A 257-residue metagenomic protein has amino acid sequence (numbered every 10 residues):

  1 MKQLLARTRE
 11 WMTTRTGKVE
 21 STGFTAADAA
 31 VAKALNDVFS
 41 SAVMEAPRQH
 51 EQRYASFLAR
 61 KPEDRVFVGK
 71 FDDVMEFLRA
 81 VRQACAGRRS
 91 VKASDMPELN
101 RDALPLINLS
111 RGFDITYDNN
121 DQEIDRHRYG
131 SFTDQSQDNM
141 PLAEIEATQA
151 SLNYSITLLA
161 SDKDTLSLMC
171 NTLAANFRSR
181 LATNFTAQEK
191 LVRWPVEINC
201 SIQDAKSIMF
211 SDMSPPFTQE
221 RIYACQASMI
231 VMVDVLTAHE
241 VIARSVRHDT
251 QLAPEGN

Functional and structural regions predicted by a protein language model:
K2-H127: Small/polar-rich, solvent-exposed N-terminal microdomains that initiate assembly or binding
A93-E98, D138-E146, D212-Q219: Catalytic micro-motifs at enzyme active sites that drive phosphoryl/nucleotidyl and oxygen chemistry
Q122, A147-T148, D164, L168 (+1 more regions): Acidic-leaning, charged glycine-interspersed low-complexity segments
R126-Y129, N171-L181, V246-L252: Amphipathic alpha-helical scaffolding segments
S131-D138, S245-N257: Short, cationic low-complexity segments
E144-L158: Glycine-rich, often proline-containing surface loops adjacent to acidic residues and nearby aromatics that form
I156-L166: A generic structural motif
A238-V246: Eukaryotic intrinsically disordered, low-complexity regulatory regions
